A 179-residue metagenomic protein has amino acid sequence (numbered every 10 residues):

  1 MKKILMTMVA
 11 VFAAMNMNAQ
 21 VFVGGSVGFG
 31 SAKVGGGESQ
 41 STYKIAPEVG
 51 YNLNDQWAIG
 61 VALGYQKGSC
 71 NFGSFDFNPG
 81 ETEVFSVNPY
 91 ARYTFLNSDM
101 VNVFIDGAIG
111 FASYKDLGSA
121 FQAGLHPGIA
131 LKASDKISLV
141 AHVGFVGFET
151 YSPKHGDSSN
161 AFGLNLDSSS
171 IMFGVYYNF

Functional and structural regions predicted by a protein language model:
M1-F22, F179: Cleavable N-terminal export/targeting peptides
V27-S31, Y43-H126, L131-L139, M172-F179: Gram-negative (and chloroplast) outer-membrane scaffold detector with strong preference for beta-barrel transmembrane
G30-I45, K154-L164: Surface-exposed strand-loop-strand hairpins of Gram-negative outer-membrane beta-barrel proteins
E38, G80, G118, L164-N165: Aromatic-acidic/polar surface patches that form glycan- and anion
F111, H126, H142, Y151-S158: Outer-membrane beta-barrel porins/channels
V146-F148: Broad, structure-driven detector of short, well-ordered beta-strand segments within folded domains
F162-M172: Short glycine/proline-enriched turn or capping motifs at secondary-structure junctions
